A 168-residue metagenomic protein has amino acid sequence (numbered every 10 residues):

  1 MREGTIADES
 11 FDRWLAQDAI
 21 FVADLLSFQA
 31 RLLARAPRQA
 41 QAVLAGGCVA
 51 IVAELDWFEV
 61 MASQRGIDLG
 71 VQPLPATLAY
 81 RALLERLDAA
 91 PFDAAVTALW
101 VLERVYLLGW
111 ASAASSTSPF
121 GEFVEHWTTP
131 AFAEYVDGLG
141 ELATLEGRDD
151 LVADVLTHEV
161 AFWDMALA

Functional and structural regions predicted by a protein language model:
M1, T5-R35, T97-L107, W163: Alpha-helical bundle segments that constitute or directly flank the non-heme di-iron/ferroxidase center
M1, Y80-L84, D164: Hydrophobic alpha-helical segments
R13, Q17-D24, G46, L151-H158: A non-catalytic, amphipathic alpha-helix used as a structural packing/dimerization or gating element in enzyme scaffolds
A16, Q39-E134, T157: Active-site-proximal alpha-helical scaffolds that flank and shape metal-associated catalytic sites
L33-Q41, E146-D149: Structural helix-adjacent loops and short alpha-helical linkers that scaffold large soluble proteins
G138-G147: Short helix/strand-capping connector loops at secondary-structure junctions
R148-A168: Acidic, carboxylate-rich catalytic segments that either coordinate divalent cations
